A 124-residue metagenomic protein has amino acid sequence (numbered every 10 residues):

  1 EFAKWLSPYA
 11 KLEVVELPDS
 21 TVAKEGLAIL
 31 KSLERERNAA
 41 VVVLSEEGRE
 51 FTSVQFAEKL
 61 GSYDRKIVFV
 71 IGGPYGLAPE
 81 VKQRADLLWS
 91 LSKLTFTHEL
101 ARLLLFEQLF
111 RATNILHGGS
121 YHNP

Functional and structural regions predicted by a protein language model:
E1-L6: Long, amphipathic alpha-helical "stalk/connector" segments that mediate intersubunit docking and mechanical coupling
A10-V68: S-adenosyl-L-methionine/SAH cofactor-binding core of RNA-modifying enzymes
G48, Y75-G76: Conserved nucleotide-binding/hydrolysis micro-motifs of P-loop NTPases
G72: Rossmann-fold NAD(P)-binding glycine/threonine-rich loop
P79-N123: Structured adenosyl-cofactor binding patch, chiefly the S-adenosyl-L-methionine
